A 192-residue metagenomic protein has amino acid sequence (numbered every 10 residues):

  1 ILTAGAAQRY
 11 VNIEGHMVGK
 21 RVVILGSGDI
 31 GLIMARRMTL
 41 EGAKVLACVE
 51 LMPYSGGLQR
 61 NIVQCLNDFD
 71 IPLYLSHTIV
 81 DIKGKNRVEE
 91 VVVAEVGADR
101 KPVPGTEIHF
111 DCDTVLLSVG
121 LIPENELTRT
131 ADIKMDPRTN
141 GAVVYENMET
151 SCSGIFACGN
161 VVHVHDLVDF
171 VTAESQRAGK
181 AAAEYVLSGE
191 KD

Functional and structural regions predicted by a protein language model:
I1-D192: Residues forming the flavin
